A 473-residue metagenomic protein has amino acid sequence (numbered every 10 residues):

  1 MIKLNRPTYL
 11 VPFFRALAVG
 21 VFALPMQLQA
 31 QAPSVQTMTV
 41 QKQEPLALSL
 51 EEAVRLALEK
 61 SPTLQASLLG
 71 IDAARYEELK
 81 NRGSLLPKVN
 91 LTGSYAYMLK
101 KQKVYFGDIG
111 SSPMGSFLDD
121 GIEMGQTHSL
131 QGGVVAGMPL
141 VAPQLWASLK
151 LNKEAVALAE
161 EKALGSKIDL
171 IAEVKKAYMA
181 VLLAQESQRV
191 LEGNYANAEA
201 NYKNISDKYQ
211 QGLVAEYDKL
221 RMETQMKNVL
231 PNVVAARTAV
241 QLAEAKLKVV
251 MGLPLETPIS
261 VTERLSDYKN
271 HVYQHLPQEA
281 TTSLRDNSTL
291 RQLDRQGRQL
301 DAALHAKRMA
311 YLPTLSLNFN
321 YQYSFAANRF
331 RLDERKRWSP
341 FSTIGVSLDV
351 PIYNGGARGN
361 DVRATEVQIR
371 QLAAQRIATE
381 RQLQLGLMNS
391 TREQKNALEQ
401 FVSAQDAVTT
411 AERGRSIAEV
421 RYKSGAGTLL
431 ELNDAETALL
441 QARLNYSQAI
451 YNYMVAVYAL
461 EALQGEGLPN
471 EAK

Functional and structural regions predicted by a protein language model:
I2, L48, K167-T282, E393 (+1 more regions): Periplasmic alpha-helical coiled-coil/stalk elements that build and connect Gram-negative outer-membrane
I2-R6, V11, Q29-K42, N90 (+2 more regions): Acidic, low-complexity, intrinsically disordered peripheral segments
P12-P25: Bacterial N-terminal signal peptides
A30-S94, K100-K101, L255, V261-D301 (+3 more regions): Bacterial Sec-pathway N-terminal export signals of envelope proteins
A66-S84, V135-P139, W146-M179, L183-D207 (+8 more regions): Extended amphipathic coiled-coil alpha-helical segments
K88-K101, F106-G165, R291-A303, R308-T379: Small/polar-residue-enriched beta-strand and adjacent coil segments characteristic of outer-membrane beta-barrel
Y209-L213, Y422-A426, L463: A short glycine-centered flexible hinge/capping loop motif at secondary-structure junctions
T409-N433, G467-E471: A glycine-biased, small/acidic residue-tolerant capping/turn segment at secondary-structure junctions
